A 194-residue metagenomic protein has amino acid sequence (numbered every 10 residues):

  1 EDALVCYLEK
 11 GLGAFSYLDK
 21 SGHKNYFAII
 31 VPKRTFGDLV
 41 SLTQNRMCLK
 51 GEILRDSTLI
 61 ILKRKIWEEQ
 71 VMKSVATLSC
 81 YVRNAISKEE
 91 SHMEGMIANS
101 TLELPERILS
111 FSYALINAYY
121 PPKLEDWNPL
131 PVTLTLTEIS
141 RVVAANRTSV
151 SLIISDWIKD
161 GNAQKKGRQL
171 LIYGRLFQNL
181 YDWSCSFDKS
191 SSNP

Functional and structural regions predicted by a protein language model:
E1-V5, H23-K24, N45-M47, W127: A short beta-loop-beta micro-motif enriched in histidine and acidic residues
D2-S16, S21, P32-R34: Glycine- and acidic-residue-biased ligand/ion/polar-headgroup-sensing regions
L12, D56-T58, Q169: Structural motif
G13, W67-E68, F177-Q178: A generic structural signal for short hydrophobic patches within well-formed alpha-helices
F27-E94: Cyclic-nucleotide recognition modules
A76-V142: Polybasic "coupling" helices that flank or enter modular domains
N117-P194: Phosphate-/nucleic-acid-contacting segments
